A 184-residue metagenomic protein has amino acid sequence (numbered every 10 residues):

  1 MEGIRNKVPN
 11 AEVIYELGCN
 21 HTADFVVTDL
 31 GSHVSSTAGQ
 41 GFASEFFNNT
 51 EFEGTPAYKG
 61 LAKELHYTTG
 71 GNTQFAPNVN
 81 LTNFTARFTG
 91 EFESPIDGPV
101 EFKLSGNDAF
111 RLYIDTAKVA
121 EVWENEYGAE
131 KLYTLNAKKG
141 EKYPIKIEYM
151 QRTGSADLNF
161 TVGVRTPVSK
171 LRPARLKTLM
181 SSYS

Functional and structural regions predicted by a protein language model:
M1-V13: Serine-esterase "nucleophile elbow" of acetyl-processing enzymes
I14-E101, S105-S184: Extracellular/secretory pathway-exposed regions associated with glycan biology
